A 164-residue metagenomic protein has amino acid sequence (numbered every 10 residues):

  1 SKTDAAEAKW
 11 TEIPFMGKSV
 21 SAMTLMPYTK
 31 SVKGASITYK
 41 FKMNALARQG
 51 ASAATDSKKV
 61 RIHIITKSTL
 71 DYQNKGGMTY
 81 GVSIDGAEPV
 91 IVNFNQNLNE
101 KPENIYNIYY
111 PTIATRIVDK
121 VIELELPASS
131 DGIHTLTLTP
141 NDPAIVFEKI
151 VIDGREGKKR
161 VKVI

Functional and structural regions predicted by a protein language model:
S1-I164: Extracytoplasmic
